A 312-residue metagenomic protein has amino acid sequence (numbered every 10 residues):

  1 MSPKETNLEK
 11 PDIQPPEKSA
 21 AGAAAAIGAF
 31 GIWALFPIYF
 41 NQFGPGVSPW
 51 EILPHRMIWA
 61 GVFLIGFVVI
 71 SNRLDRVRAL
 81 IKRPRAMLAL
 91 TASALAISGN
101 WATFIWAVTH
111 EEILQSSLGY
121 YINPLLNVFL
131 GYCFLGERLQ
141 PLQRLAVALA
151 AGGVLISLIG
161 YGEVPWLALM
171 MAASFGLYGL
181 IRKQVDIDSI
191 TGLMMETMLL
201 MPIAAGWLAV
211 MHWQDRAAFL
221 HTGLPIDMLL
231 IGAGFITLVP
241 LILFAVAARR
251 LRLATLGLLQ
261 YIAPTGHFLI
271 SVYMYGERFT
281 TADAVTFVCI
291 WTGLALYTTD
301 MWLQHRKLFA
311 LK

Functional and structural regions predicted by a protein language model:
M1-G28, V62-T91, P141, L193 (+3 more regions): Membrane-interface interhelical linkers
S2, E9-D12, Y261-K312: C-terminal-most transmembrane helix of multi-pass membrane proteins
S2-E51, G152-Q184, G206, A310-K312: Glycine-/small-residue-enriched transmembrane alpha-helix faces in small-molecule transporters and effluxers
A34, A94, S98-G99, P124-F129 (+5 more regions): Hydrophobic/small/kink-forming positions within alpha-helical transmembrane segments of polytopic membrane proteins
I38-P49, R76-R78, T109-E112, V154-L155 (+4 more regions): Membrane-interface helix termini and inter-helical loops of multi-pass transporters
F43, I52, R56, A107-V108 (+6 more regions): Hydrophobic/aromatic residues within transmembrane alpha-helices of multi-pass small-molecule transporters
P45-E51, A102-G119, I242-I262, R278: Structural motif at transmembrane-helix junctions in multi-pass transporters
W106, N123-L142, T265-A284: C-terminal transmembrane-helix exit sites in multi-pass transporters
